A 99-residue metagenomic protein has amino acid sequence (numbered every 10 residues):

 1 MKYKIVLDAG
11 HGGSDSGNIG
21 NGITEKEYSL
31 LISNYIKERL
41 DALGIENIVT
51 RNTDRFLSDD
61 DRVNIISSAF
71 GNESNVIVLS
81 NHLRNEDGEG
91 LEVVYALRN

Functional and structural regions predicted by a protein language model:
M1-N21: Catalytic-core environment of secreted peptidases
K2-K4, E27-N99: Active-site-proximal helix/loop segments of hydrolytic enzymes
G17-L31: Glycine- and acidic-residue-enriched helix-capping/strand-helix junction motifs
